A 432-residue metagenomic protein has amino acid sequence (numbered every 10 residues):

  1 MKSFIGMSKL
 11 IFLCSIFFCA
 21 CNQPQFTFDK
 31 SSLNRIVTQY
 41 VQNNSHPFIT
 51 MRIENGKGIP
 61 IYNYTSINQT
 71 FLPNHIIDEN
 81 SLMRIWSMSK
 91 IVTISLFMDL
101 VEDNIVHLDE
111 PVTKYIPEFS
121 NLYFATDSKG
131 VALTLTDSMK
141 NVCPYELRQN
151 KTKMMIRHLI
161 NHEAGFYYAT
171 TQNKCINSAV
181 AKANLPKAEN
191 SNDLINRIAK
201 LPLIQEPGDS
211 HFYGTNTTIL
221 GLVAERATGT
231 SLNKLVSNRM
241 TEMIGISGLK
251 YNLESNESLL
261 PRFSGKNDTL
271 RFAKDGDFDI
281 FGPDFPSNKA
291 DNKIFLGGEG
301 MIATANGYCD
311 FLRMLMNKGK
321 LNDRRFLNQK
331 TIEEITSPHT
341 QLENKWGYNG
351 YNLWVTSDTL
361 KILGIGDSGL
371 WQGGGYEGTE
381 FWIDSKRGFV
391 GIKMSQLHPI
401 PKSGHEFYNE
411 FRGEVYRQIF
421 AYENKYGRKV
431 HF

Functional and structural regions predicted by a protein language model:
M1-F28: Bacterial Sec-dependent N-terminal signal peptides
T27-M83, I105, A125-K129: Short, conserved catalytic-motif segment at the N-terminal edge
V37, K57, R84-V112, T217-E225 (+2 more regions): Active-site SXXK
E54, P111-F124, G130: Acidic helix-start/capping segments at beta-turn-to-alpha-helix junctions
Y64, G388-L397: Short, well-ordered beta-strand elements
N121-G366: Short, surface-exposed loop or secondary-structure junction motifs that flank catalytic or metal-binding residues
N317, T331, T336-Q341, D358-L363 (+1 more regions): Short, gly/Ser/Thr-rich active-site loops of penicillin-recognizing serine hydrolases
L370, E377-V390: Short, surface-exposed beta-strand/loop micro-motifs that present aromatic residues
